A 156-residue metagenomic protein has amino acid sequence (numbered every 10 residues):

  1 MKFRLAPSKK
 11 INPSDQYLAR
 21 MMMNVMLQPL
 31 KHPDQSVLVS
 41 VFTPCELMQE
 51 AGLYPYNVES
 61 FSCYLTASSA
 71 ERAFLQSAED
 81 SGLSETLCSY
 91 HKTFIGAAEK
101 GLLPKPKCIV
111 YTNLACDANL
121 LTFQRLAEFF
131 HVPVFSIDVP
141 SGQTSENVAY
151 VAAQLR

Functional and structural regions predicted by a protein language model:
M1-R156: An N-terminal assembly and electron-transfer interface module characteristic of large anaerobic redox and radical
